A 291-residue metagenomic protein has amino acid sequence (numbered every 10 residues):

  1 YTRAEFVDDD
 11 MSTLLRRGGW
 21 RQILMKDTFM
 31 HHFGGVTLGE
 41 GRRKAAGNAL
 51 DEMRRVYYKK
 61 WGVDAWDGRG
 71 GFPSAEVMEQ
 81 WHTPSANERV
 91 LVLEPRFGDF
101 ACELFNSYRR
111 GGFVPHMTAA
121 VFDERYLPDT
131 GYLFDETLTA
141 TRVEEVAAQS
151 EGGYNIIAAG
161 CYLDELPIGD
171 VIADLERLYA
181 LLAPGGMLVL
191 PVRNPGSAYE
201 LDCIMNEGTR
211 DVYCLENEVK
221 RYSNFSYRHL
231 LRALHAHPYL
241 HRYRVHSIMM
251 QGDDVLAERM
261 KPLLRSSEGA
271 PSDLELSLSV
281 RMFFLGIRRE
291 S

Functional and structural regions predicted by a protein language model:
Y1-T28: A short, conserved alpha-helix in the catalytic core of glycosyltransferases
W20, M25-R43, M250-L256: Active-site donor/metal-binding and catalytic loop motifs of nucleotide-sugar-dependent glycosylation enzymes
R21-Q22, L38-R89, S107-G111, D273-S277 (+1 more regions): C-terminal, non-catalytic tails of nucleotide-sugar-dependent glycosyltransferases
R96-E145: Class I SAM-dependent methyltransferase SAM/SAH-binding core
V146-I157: A short acidic, Gly/Pro-enriched loop at the edge of an enzyme's catalytic core that lines a small-molecule cofactor
G160-E165: Short catalytic micro-motifs in class I SAM-dependent methyltransferases
L166-P167, L182-A183: Helix-to-beta-strand junctions that scaffold the AdoMet/dcAdoMet cofactor pocket in Class I SAM-dependent enzymes
I168-R177, M187-E290: S-adenosyl-L-methionine-dependent methyltransferase catalytic module, highlighting the catalytic core
